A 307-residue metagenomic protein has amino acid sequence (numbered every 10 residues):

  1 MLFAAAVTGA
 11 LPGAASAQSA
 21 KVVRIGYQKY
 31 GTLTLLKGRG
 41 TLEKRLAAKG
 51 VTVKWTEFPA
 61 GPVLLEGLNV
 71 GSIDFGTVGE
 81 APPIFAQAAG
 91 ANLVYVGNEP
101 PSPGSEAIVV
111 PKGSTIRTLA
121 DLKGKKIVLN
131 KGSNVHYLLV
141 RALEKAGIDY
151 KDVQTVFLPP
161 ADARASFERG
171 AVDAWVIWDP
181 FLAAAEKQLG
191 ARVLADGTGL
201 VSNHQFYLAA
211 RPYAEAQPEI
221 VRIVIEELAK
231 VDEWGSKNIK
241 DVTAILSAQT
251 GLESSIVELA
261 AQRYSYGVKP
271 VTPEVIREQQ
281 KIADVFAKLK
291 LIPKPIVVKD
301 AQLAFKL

Functional and structural regions predicted by a protein language model:
M1-F3: N-terminal export leaders
L11-A17: Sec/Tat signal peptide C-region and signal peptidase I cleavage site
Q18-I148, T155-F157, D173-I177, L194 (+1 more regions): Short, glycine-/small- and polar/acidic-enriched structural segments that line small-molecule recognition paths
T32, G124-L129, R169-V172, A210-Y213 (+2 more regions): Second-shell loop/turn segments in exported
E43-V51, G267-I276, V298: Short, solvent-exposed loop/beta-turn-alpha elements that line the ligand-binding surface or hinge of extracytoplasmic
A81-P82, T155-V156, P160-A248: Pocket-lining segment of extracytoplasmic ligand-binding domains
E215-L291: Secondary-structure end/capping motifs
D284-L307: Conserved C-terminal helix/tail region of periplasmic/extracytoplasmic solute-binding proteins
